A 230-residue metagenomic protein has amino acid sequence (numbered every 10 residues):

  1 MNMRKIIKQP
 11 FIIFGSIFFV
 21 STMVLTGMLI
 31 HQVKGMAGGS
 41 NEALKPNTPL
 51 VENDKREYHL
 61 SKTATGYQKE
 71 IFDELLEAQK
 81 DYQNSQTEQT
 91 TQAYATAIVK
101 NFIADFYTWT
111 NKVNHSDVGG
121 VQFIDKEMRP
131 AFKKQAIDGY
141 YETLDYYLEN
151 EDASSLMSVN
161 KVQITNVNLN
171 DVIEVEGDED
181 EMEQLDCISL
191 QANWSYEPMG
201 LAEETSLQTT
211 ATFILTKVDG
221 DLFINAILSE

Functional and structural regions predicted by a protein language model:
N2-K8, I12, M28-A93: N-terminal, intrinsically disordered, polar/charged segments of Gram-positive cell-envelope systems that serve as
K8-I12, N166-E230: Exposed beta-sheet edge and beta->alpha loop/turn motif
I13-M28: Hydrophobic membrane-insertion alpha-helices, especially the h-region of bacterial N-terminal signal peptides
L29-H31, R129, I214-G220: Glycine-rich loops and low-complexity Gly/Arg-rich segments that provide flexible linkers or classic glycine-based
A64-S155: Core segments of small alpha/beta cavity-forming domains
A78-Y82, I137-D138, N160-N168, L185-Q191: Short linear motifs at secondary-structure transitions and domain/linker junctions
E149-G177: A short, amphipathic edge element
